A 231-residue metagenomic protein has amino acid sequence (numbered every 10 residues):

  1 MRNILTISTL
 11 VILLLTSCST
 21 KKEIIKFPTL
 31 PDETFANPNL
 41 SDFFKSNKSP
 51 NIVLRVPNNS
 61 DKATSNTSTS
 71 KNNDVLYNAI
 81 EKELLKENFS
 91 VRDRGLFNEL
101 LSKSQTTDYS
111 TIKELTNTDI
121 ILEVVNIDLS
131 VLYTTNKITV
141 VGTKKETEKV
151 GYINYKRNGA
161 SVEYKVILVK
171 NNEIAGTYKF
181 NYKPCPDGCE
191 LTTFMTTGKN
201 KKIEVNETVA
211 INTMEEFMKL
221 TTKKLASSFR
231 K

Functional and structural regions predicted by a protein language model:
R2-T9: Sec-dependent signal peptide recognition, specifically the positively charged N-region followed immediately by
V11-C18: Hydrophobic h-region of N-terminal signal peptides that target proteins for export in Gram-negative bacteria
C18-D93, N212, E216-K231: A structural "domain/chain start" motif
N59-K62, N98-E99, I127-L132, K183-C185: Solvent-exposed loop/turn segments at secondary-structure junctions within structured extracellular/periplasmic domains
V91-Y109: Acidic helix-start/capping segments at beta-turn-to-alpha-helix junctions
S104-I174, C185: Surface-exposed short loop/turn segments
K145-T222: Short secondary-structure boundary motifs at beta->alpha junctions and helix caps
